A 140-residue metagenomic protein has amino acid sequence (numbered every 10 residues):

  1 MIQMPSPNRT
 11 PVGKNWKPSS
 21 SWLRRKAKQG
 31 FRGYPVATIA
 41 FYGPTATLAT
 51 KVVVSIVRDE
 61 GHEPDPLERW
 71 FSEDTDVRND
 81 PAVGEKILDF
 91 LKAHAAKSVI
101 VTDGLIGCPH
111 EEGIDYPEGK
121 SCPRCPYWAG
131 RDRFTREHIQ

Functional and structural regions predicted by a protein language model:
I2-K92: Long, charged N-terminal interaction/targeting segments
K92-Q140: Cys/His-clustered metal-coordination modules, chiefly Zn-binding fingers
